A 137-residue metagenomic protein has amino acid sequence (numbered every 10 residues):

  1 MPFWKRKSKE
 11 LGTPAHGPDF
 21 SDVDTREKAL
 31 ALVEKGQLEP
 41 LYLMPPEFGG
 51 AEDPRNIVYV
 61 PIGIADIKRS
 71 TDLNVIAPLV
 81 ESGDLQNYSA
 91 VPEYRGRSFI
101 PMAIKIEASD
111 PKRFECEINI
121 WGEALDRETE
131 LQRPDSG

Functional and structural regions predicted by a protein language model:
M1-K28: Glycine/proline-rich, flexible active-site/cofactor-binding loop segments that harbor closely spaced acidic
D19-G137: Domain-level detector of nuclease and nuclease-like folds in predominantly extracellular/periplasmic contexts
